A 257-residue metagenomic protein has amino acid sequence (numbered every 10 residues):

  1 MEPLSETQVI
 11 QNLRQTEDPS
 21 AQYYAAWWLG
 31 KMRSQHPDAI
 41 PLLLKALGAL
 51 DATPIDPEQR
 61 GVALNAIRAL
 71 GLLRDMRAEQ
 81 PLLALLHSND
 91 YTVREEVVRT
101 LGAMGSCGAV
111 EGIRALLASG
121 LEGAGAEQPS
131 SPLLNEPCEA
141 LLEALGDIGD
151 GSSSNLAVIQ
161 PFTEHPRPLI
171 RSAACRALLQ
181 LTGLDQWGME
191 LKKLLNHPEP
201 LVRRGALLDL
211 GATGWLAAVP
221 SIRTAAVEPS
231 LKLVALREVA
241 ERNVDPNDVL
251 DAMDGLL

Functional and structural regions predicted by a protein language model:
M1-R14, S34-T53, D75-H87, S106-Q128 (+4 more regions): Amphipathic alpha-helical scaffolding segments comprising HEAT/armadillo-like alpha-solenoid repeats
E17-D18, L50-D51, E58-Q59, N89-D90 (+5 more regions): Short inter-helical turns and helix N-cap capping residues of alpha-solenoid HEAT/ARM repeat scaffolds
Q22, Q59, A63, R94 (+5 more regions): Residue-level detector of extended alpha-helical repeat arrays and alpha-solenoid scaffolds
Q22-W27, L44, L64-I67, L83 (+8 more regions): Hydrophobic core positions within HEAT/HEAT-like alpha-solenoid repeats
N65, G71-L73, Y91-T92, E96: Surface-facing alpha-helical segments and adjacent helix-coil boundary elements at the starts of domains
E127-L141, G146-D150, L231-D248: Long alpha-helical HEAT/HEAT-like repeat alpha-solenoid scaffolds in very large eukaryotic proteins, especially those
A157, P168-T182: Alpha-helical adaptor scaffolds
